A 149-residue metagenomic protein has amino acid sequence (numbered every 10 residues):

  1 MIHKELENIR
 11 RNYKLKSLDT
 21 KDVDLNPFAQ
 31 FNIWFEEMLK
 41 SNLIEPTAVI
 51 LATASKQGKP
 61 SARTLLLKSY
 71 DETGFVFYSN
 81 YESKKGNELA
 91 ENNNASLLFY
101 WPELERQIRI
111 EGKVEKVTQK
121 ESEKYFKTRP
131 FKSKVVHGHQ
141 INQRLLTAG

Functional and structural regions predicted by a protein language model:
M1-G149: Binding-site signature for planar aromatic cofactors or substrates
